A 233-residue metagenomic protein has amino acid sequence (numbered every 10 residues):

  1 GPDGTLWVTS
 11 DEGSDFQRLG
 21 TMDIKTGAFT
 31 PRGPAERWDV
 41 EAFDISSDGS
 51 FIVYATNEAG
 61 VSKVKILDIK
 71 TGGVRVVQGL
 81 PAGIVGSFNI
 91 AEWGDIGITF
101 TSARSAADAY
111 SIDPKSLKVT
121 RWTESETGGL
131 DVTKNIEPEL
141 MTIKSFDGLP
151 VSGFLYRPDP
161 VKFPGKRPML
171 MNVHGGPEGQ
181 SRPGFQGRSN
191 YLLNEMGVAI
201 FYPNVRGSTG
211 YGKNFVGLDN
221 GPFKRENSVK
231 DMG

Functional and structural regions predicted by a protein language model:
G1, S10-S14, M22-S47, I66-G86 (+2 more regions): Multi-bladed beta-propeller domains
D3-G4, D48-S50, W93-G94: Short coil/turn segments that connect the beta-strands within blades of beta-propeller domains
L6-W7, I52-V53, I96-I98: Hydrophobic beta-strand positions that form the internal "hydrophobic ladder" of WD40/Gbeta-like beta-propeller blades
D11, Q17, N57, T101 (+1 more regions): Short loop/turn segments immediately following the C-termini of beta-strands
D15-F16, R37-D39, G60-V61, E137 (+2 more regions): Short, small/polar residue-rich loop motifs at catalytic or cofactor-binding pockets
D15-G20, G60-I66, R104-S111: Structural motif
I45-A55: Loop/turn-rich, solvent-exposed surfaces of beta-rich toroidal or solenoidal domains
G86-G233: Serine-hydrolase catalytic core recognition
